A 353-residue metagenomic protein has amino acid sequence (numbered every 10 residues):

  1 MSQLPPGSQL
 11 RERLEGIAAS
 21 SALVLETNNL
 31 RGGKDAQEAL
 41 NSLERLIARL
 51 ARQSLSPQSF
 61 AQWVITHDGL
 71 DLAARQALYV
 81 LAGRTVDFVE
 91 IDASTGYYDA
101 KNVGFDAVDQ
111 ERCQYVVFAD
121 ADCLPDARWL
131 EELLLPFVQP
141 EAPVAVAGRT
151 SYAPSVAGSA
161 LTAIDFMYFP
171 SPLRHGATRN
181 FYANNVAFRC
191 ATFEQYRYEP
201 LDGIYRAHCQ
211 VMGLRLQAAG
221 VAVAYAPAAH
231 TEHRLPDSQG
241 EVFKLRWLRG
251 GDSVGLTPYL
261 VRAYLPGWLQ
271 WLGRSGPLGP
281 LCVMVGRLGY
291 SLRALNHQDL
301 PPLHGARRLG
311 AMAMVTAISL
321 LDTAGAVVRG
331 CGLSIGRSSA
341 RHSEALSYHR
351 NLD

Functional and structural regions predicted by a protein language model:
M1-R49: N-proximal low-complexity "stem/linker" segments adjacent to membrane-targeting elements
R49-E90: Acidic donor-binding segment of Leloir-type glycosyltransferases
I91-V108: Glycine-rich, basic loop-to-helix element that forms the pyrophosphate-binding segment of sugar-nucleotide handling
C113-L124: Short beta-strand-to-loop acidic/aromatic patch adjacent to the donor-nucleotide binding site
R128-G158: Conserved donor NDP-sugar-binding/catalytic core segment of glycosyltransferases
P170-A187, G203-Y205: A recurrent flexible, glycine/aromatic-enriched loop bordering the glycosyltransferase active site that acts as
I204-L214: Acidic donor-binding loop at a coil-to-helix junction in glycosyltransferase catalytic cores that engages
L248, P266-D353: Non-catalytic, C-terminal membrane-associated alpha-helical segments of glycosyltransferases
